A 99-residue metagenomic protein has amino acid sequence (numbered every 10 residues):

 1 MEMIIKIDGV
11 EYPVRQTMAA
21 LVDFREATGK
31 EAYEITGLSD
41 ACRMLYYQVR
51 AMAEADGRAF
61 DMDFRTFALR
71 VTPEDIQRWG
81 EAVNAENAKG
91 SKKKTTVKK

Functional and structural regions predicted by a protein language model:
M1-E11, A19-S39, A55-K99: Charged interaction scaffolds used for protein-protein
D40-A51: Short, hydrophobic/amphipathic alpha-helical patches that form generic packing surfaces within helical domains
